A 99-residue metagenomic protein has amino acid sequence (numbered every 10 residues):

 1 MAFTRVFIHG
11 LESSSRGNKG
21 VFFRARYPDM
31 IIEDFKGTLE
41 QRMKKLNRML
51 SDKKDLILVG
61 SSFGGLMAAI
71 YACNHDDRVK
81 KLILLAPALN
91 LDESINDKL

Functional and structural regions predicted by a protein language model:
A2-K53: Active-site catalytic motif of lipid deacylating hydrolases and related acyltransferases
G10, E33-K36, I83-D92: Active-site nucleophile loop of the alpha/beta-hydrolase fold
S15, D92-E93: Glycine/Thr-rich phosphate-binding loops of Rossmann-like dinucleotide-binding domains
F22-A25, H75-D77, L99: Glycine-rich, phosphate-binding/catalytic loops in enzymes
L58-V59, L82: Conserved alpha/beta-hydrolase fold motif
G60-A69: Gly/Ala-rich beta-loop-alpha elbow adjacent to hydrolase catalytic centers
I70-K81, N90: Conserved hydrolase catalytic core segment
E93-L99: The feature captures the conserved acid-bearing segment of alpha/beta-hydrolase catalytic domains
